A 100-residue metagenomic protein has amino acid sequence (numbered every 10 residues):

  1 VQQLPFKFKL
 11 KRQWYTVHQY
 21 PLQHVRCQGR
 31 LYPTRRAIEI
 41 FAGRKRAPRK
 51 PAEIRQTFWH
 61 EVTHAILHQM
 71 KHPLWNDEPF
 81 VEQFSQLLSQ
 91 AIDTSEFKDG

Functional and structural regions predicted by a protein language model:
V1-E39, P48: Catalytic zinc-binding patch centered on the HExxH motif and its immediate surroundings that defines zinc-dependent
Q19, A42, L67-Q69: Residue-level recognition of conserved beta-strand positions in structured domain cores
P21, R44, L87: Short, flexible active-site-adjacent loop segments at beta-strand->alpha-helix junctions, enriched in small/polar
R36-F58, H72: Short pre-active-site segment immediately N-terminal to the catalytic Zn-binding motif
Q56-H68: Active-site recognition of the HExxH zinc-binding catalytic motif
M70-G100: Post-HExxH zinc-binding segment in Zn-dependent metallohydrolases
